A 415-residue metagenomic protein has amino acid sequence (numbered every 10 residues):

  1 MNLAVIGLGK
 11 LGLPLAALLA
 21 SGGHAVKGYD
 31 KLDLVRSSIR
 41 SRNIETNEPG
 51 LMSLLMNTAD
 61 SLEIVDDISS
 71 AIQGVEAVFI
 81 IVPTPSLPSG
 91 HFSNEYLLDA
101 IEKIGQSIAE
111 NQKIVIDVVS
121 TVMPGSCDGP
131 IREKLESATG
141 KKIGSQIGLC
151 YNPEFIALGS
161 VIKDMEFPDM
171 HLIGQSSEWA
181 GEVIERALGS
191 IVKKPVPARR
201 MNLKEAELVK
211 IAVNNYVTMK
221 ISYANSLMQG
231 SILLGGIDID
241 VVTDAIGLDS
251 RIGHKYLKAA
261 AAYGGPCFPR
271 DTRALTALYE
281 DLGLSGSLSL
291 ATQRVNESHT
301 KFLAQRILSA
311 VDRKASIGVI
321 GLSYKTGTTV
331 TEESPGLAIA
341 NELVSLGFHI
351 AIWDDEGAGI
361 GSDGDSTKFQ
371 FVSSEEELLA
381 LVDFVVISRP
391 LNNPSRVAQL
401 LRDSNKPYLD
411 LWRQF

Functional and structural regions predicted by a protein language model:
M1-F415: Structural/interface elements that position substrates and couple domains in central-metabolism enzymes
